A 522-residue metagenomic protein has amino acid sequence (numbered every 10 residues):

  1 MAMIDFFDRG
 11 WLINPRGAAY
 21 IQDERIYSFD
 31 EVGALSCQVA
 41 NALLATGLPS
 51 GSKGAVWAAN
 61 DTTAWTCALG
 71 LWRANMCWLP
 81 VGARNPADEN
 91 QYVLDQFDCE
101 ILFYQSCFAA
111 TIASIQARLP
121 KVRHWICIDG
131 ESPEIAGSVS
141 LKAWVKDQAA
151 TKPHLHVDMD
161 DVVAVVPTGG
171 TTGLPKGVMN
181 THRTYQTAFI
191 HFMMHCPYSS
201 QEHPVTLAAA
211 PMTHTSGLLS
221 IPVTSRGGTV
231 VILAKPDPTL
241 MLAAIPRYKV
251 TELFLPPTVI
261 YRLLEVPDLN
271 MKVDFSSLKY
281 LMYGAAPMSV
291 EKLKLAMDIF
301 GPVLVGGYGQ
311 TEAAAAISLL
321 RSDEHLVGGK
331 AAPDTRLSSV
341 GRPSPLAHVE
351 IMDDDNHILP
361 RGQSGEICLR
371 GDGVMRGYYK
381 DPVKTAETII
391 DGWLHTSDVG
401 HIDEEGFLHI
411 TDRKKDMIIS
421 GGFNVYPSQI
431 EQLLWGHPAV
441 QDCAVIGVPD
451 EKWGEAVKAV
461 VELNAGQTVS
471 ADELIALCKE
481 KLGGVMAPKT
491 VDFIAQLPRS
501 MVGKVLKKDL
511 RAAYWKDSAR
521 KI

Functional and structural regions predicted by a protein language model:
M1, S132-V162: Flexible, low-complexity linker/hinge segments
R25, A40-N85, N424: Conserved AMP-binding/adenylate-forming
L43-L48, T151-D160, V165-L207, T215 (+2 more regions): Conserved adenylate-forming
A45-T46, R73-A143, A465-Q467: Structural core segment of the AMP-binding/adenylate-forming
A64, N85, Y104, L253 (+7 more regions): AMP-binding/adenylate-forming catalytic core of the ANL superfamily
Q186-V205, T213-E252, V266: Conserved AMP-binding/adenylation subdomain of ANL enzymes
S225, V250-L255, V266-T335, H348 (+1 more regions): Gly/Ser/Thr-rich phosphate-binding loop
R342-L346, D354-E387, V425: Conserved ATP/PPi-binding loop(s) of AMP-dependent carboxylate-activating enzymes
